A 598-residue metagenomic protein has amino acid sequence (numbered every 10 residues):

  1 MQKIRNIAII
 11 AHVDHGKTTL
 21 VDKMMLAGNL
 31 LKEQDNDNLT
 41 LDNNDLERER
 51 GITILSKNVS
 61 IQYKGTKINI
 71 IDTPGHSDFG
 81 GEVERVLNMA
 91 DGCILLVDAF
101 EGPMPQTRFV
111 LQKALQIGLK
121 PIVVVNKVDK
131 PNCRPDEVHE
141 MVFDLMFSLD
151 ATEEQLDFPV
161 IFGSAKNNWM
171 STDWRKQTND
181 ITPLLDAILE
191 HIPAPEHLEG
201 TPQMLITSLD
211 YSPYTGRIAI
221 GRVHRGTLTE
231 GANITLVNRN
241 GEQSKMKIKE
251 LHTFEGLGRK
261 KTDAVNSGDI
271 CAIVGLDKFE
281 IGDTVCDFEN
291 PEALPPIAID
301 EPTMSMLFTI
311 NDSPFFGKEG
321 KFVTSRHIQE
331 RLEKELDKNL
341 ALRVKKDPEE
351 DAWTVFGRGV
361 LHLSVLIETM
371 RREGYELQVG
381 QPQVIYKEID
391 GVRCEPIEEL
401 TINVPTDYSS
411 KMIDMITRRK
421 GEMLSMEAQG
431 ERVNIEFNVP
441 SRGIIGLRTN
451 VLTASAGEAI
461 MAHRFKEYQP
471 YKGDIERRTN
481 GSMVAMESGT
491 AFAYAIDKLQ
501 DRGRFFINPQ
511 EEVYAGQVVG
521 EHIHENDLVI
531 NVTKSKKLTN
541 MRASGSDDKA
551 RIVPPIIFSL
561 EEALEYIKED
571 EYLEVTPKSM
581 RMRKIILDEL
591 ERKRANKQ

Functional and structural regions predicted by a protein language model:
M1-V97, E101-P103, E137, M141 (+1 more regions): P-loop NTPase switch module centered on the Walker A-proximal segment
N36-L41, L149-I161, P195-L205, G241-F254 (+8 more regions): Interdomain boundary/hinge elements
K120, K130-E190: Canonical P-loop GTPase G-domain recognition
S164, D347-H362: Short glycine/threonine-rich beta-strand-turn micro-motifs
Q203-M306, P314-K318, N480, G489-T539 (+2 more regions): Conserved nucleotide-binding/hydrolysis modules and their immediate coupling elements across P-loop/ASCE NTPase motors
R225-T227, D277-K278, G357-L363, P405-S409 (+1 more regions): Helix N-cap motif at beta-to-alpha junctions
F254, R259-T262, C394, V439 (+3 more regions): Long insertion/accessory domains within large nucleic-acid-processing enzymes
S313-L336, K549, V553: A short, contiguous, amphipathic alpha-helix enriched in charged residues
